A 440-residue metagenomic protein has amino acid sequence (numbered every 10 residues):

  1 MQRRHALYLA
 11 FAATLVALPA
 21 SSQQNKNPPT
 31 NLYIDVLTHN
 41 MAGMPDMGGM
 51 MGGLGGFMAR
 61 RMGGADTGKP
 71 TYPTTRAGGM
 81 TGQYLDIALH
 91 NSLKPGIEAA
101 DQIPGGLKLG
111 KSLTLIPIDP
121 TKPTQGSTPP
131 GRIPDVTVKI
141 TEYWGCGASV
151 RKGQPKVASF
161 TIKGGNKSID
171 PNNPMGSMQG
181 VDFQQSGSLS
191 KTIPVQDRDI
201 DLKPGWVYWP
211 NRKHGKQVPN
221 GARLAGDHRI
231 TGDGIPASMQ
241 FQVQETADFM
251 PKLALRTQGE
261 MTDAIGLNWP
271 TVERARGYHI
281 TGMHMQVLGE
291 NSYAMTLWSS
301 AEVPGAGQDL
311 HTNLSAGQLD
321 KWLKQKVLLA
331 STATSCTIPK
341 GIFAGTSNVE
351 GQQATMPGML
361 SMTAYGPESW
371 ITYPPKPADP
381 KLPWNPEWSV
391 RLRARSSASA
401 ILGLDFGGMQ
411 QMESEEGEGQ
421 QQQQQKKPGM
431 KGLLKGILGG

Functional and structural regions predicted by a protein language model:
M1-Y8: Bacterial N-terminal signal peptides that target proteins for export
A17-P19: N-terminal signal peptide c-region/cleavage motif recognized by signal peptidases
N27-R212: Solvent-exposed N-terminal domain segments of exported/luminal and surface proteins
S168-N220, A316-A354: Signal that preferentially marks extracellular ectodomain short beta-strand elements of beta-sandwich modules
H214-M239, N348-S369: Short, aromatic- and glycine-rich surface loops/edge beta-strands on solvent-exposed regions
A237-F249: Proline/serine/threonine-rich low-complexity linkers at boundaries of modular beta-sandwich domains
D263-L267: Structural beta-strand segments of beta-rich domains
N268, E273-H279, Q286-G440: Hydrophilic extracytoplasmic domains
